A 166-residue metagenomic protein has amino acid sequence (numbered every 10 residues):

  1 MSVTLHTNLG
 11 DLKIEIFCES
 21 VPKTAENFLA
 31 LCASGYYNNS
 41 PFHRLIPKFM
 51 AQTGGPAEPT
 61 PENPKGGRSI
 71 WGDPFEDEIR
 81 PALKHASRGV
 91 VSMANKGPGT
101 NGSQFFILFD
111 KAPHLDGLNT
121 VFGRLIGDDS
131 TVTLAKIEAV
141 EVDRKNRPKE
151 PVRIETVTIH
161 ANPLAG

Functional and structural regions predicted by a protein language model:
M1-G166: Cyclophilin-like peptidyl-prolyl cis-trans isomerases
